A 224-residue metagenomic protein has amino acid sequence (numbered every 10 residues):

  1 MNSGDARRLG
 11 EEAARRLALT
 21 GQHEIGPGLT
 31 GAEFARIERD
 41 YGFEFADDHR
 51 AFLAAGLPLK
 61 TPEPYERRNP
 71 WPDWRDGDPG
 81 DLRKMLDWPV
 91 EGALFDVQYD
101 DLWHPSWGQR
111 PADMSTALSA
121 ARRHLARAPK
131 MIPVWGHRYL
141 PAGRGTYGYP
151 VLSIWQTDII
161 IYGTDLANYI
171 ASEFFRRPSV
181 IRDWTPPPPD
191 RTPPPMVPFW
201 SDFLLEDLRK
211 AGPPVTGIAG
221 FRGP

Functional and structural regions predicted by a protein language model:
M1-A126, I132, G136: A surface-exposed partner-binding patch
I37, R144-G145: A short acidic (Asp/Glu
A55-G56, W135-H137, W155-T157, F203: Structured loops at beta-to-helix junctions and adjacent beta-edge loops in soluble globular domains
L59-E63, P141-R144, I161-Y162: Short catalytic/ligand-binding loop motif for oxyanion handling, primarily in non-cytosolic enzymes, centered on
G136, P141-G143, V151: Acidic, serine/threonine- and proline-rich low-complexity regulatory tracts
G145-R209: Glycine-rich, aromatic-bearing surface loops/beta-hairpins
D207-P224: Charge-dense, low-complexity intrinsically disordered regions
